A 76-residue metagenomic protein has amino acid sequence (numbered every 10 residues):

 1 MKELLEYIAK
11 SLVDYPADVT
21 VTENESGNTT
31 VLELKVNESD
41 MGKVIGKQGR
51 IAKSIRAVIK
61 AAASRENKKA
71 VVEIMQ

Functional and structural regions predicted by a protein language model:
M1-K43, K53, A57-Q76: RNA-contacting regions in translation and RNA-metabolism proteins, encompassing KH/S1 modules where present
